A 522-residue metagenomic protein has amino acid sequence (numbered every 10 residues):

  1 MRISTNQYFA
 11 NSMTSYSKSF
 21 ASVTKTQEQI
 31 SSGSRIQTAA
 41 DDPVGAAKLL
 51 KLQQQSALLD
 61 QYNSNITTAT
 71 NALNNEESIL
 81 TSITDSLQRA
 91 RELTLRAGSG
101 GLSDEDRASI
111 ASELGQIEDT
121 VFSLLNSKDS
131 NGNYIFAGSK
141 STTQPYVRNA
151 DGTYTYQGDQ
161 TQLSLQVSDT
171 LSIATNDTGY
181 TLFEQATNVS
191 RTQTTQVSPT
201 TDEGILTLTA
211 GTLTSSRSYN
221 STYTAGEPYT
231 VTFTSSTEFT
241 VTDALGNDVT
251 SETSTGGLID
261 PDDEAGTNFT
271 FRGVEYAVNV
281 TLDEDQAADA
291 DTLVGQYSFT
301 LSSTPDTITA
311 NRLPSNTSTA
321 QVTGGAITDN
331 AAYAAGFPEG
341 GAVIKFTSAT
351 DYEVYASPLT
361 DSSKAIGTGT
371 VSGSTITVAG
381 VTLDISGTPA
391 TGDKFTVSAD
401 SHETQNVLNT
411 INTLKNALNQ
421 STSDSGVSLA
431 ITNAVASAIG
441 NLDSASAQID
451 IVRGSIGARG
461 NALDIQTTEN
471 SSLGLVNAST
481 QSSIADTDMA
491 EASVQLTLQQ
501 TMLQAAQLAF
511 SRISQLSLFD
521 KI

Functional and structural regions predicted by a protein language model:
M1-D151, L165-Q166, I173-T178, N412 (+1 more regions): Amphipathic alpha-helical polymerization modules
Y146-V427: Cysteine-poor, low-complexity segments in flexible/peripheral regions
